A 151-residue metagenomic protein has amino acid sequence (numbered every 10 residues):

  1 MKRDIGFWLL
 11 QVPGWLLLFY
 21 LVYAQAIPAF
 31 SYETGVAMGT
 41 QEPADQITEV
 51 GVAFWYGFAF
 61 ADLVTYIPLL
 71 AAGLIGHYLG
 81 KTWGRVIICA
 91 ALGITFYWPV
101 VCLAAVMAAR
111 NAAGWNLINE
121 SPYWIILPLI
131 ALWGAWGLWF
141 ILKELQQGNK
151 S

Functional and structural regions predicted by a protein language model:
M1-S151: Topology signature of small-to-medium multi-pass alpha-helical membrane proteins
